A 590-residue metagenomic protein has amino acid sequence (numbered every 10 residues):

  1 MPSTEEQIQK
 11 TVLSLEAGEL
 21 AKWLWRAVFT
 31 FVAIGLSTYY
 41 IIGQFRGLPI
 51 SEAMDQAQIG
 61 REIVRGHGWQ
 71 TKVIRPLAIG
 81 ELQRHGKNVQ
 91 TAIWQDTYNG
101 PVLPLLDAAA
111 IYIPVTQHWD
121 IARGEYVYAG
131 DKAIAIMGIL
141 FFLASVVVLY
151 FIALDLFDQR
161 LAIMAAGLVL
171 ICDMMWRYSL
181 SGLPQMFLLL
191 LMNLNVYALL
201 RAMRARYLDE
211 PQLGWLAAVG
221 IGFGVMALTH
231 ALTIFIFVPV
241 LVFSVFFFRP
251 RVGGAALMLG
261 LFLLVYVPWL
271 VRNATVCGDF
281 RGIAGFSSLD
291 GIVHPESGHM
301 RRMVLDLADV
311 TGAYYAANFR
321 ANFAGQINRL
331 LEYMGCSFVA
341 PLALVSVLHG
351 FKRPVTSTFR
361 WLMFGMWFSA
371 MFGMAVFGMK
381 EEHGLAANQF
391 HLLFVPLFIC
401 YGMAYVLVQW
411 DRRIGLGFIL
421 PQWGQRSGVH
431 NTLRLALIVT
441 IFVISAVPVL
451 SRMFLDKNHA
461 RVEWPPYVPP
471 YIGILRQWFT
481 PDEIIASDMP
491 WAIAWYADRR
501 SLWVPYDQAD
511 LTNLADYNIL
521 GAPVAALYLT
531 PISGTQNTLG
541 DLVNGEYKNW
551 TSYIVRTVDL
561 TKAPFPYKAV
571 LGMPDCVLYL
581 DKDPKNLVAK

Functional and structural regions predicted by a protein language model:
M1-Y39, G254-L257, L261, G350-R360 (+3 more regions): Start-transfer (signal-anchor) and selected internal transmembrane alpha helices of multi-pass inner/ER membrane
Q7-I8, R201-R206, F235-L263, L270-V271: Perimembrane helix-loop-helix junctions
K22-T30, G167, L213-G214, A218-I221 (+4 more regions): Signature aromatic-anchored transmembrane alpha helix within multi-pass, membrane-resident enzymes that catalyze glycan
Q117-D131, V146-I171, L189-L190, D209-E210: Transmembrane-helix signature of polytopic, membrane-embedded enzymes that assemble or transfer cell-envelope glycans
I134-A144, I163-I171, M175-L199, R206 (+3 more regions): Multi-pass, polyprenyl lipid-linked donor-dependent membrane glycosyltransferases
L149, L241-V245, R320-F364, F368-M371: Hydrophobic, aromatic-rich transmembrane alpha-helices and their immediate juxtamembrane boundary segments
M164-A165, V169, A218-F223, L263-L264 (+3 more regions): Transmembrane alpha-helix segments characteristic of polytopic inner-membrane glycan-assembly/cell-envelope
S179, P184-L189, N193, M226-T229 (+3 more regions): Hydrophobic/aromatic-rich transmembrane helices and adjacent perimembrane loops
